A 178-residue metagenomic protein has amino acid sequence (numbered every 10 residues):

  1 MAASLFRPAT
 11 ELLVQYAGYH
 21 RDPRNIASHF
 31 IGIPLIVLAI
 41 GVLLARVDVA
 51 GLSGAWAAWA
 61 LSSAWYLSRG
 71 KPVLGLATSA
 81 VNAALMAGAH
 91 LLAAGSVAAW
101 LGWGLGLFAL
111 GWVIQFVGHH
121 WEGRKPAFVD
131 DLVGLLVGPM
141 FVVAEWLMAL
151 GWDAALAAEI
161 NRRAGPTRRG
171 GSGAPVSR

Functional and structural regions predicted by a protein language model:
M1-Y19, H120-R178: Membrane-proximal soluble regions of multi-pass membrane proteins
L13-P34, I40-L44, S63-L74, W121 (+1 more regions): Membrane interfacial helix-start motif at the N-side
I31-L35, A39, P72, L76 (+4 more regions): Hydrophobic, lipid-facing residues on alpha-helical transmembrane segments of integral membrane proteins
L43-A57, L101-G106: Structural signature of hydrophobic alpha-helical transmembrane segments
V47-D48, L92, S96, W121-P126: Membrane-interfacial segments
G51-A99: Helix-adjacent hinge/juxtasegments
W59, S63, V81-M86, L101-V113 (+1 more regions): Hydrophobic alpha-helical segments of small multi-pass membrane proteins
S62-P72, T78, L91, L107-R124 (+1 more regions): Transmembrane alpha-helical segments that form the membrane-embedded catalytic/substrate-channel core of multi-pass
